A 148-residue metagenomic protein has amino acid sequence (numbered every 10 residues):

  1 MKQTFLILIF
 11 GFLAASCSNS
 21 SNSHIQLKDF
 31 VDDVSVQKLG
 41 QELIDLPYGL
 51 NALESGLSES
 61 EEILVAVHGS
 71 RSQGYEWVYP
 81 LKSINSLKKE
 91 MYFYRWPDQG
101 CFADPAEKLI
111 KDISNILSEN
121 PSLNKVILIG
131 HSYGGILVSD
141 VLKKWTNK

Functional and structural regions predicted by a protein language model:
T4-L13: Sec-dependent N-terminal signal peptides
I7, S72, G135: Alpha-helical and His/Cys-centered functional microenvironments
L13, Y79, L142-K143: Single-residue recognition of alpha-helix boundary sites
A14-S16, A106: A generic alpha-helix preference that emphasizes hydrophobic side chains
C17-S83, L87-F93, K111-P121: Flexible, membrane-associating and regulatory peripheral segments of lipid-active enzymes
L64-H68, M91-Y94, Q99, A103-K148: Serine-dependent carboxylesterase/thioesterase catalytic core of lipase-like alpha/beta-hydrolase/SGNH enzymes
